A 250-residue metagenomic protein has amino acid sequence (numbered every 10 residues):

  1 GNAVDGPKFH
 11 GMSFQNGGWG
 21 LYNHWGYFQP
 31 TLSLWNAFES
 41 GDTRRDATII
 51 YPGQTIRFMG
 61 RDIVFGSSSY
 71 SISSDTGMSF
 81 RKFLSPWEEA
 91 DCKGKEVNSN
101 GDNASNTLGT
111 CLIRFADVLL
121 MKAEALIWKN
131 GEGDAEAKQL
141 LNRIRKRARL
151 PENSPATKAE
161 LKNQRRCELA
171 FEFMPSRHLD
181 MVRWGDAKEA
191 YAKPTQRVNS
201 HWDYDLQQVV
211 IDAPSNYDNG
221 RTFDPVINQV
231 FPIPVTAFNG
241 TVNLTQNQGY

Functional and structural regions predicted by a protein language model:
G1-L21, D102-S105, G109-T110, R145 (+1 more regions): Long, intrinsically disordered, low-complexity segments
K8, S13-H24, Q29-I49: An acidic, gly/pro-interrupted, aromatic-rich
H24-W25, W35-F38, D134, P151 (+1 more regions): Generic detection of long, well-ordered alpha-helical segments
L32-R114: Flexible, polar/acidic helix-loop-strand segments at domain edges
E39, I72, M121, R177 (+1 more regions): Exposed, low-complexity/repetitive linear segments and helix-based recognition motifs, biased toward charged/polar
D42-I50, G109-I144, K158-E168: Extended, hydrophobic/aromatic-rich amphipathic alpha-helical segments that build helical scaffolds
T55-I56, G133-D134, H178, K188: Flexible loop/turn segments at secondary-structure boundaries
F58, K129-G131, E136-K138, L150 (+1 more regions): A generic "cationic amphipathic patch" detector
